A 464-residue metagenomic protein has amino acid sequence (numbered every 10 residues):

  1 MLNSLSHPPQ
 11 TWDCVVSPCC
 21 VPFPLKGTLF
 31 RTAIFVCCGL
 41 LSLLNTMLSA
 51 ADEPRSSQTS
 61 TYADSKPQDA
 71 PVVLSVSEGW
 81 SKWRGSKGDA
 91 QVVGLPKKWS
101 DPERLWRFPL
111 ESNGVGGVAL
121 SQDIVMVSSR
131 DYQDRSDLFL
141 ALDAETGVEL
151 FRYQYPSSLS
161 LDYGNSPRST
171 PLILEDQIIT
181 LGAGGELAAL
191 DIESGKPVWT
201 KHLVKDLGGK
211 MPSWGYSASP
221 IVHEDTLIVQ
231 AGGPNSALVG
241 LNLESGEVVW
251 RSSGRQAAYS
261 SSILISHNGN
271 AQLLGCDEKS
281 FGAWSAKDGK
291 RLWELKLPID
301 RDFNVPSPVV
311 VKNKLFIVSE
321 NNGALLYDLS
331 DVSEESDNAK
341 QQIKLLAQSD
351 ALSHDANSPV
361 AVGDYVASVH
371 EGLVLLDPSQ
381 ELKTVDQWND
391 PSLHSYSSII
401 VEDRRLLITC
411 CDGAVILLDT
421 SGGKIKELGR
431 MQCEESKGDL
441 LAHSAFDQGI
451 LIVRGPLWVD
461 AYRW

Functional and structural regions predicted by a protein language model:
T32-N45: Bacterial N-terminal signal peptides
Q68-E103, S336: Blade/loop signatures of beta-propeller domains
R107-A119, D134, R152-L172, T200-V222 (+7 more regions): Extracytoplasmic beta-rich repeat domains
Q122-D123, E175-D176, E224-D225, N270-A271 (+4 more regions): Short coil/turn segments that connect the beta-strands within blades of beta-propeller domains
D143-T146, I192-S194, N242-S245, S285-D288 (+3 more regions): Short loop/turn segments that connect beta-strands within beta-propeller blades
G185-E186, P234-S236, K279-F281, N322-G323 (+3 more regions): Loop/turn residues immediately N-terminal
S353-T420: Loop/turn-rich, solvent-exposed surfaces of beta-rich toroidal or solenoidal domains
D439-W464: Blade-level signature of beta-propeller repeat domains, shared across WD40, Kelch, NHL, RCC1 and BNR/Asp-box propellers
